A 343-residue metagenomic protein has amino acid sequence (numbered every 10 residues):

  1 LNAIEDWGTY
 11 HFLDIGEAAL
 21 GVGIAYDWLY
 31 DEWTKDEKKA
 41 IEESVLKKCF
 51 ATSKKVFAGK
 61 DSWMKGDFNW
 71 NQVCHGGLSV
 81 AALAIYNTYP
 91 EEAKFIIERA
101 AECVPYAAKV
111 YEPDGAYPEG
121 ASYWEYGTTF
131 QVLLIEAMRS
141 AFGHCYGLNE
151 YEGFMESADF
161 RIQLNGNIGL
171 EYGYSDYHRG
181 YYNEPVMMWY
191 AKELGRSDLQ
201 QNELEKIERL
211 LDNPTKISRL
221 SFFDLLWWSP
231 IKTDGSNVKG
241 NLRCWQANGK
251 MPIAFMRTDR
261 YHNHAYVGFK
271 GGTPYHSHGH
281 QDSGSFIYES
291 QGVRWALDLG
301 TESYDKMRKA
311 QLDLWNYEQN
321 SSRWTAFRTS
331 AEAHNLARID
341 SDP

Functional and structural regions predicted by a protein language model:
L1-L170, Y177-H178: Aromatic-lined, polymer-binding surfaces characteristic of secreted/periplasmic polysaccharide-degrading enzymes
D14, A18, W63-G66, W70 (+8 more regions): Sparse, context-dependent recognition of short Cys/His-centered cofactor- or disulfide-binding micro-motifs
E32, D36, W245, A326: Replace the tail clause
E37-W70, W189, R196-R219, Q291 (+2 more regions): Short, charged N-terminal helix-start/capping segments
L46, F50, K109-E112, L134 (+6 more regions): General N-terminal targeting signals
G76-G77, G115, P252, G292 (+1 more regions): Glycine-centered flexibility sites
I85, Y123-W295: Carbohydrate-active enzyme catalytic cores, enriched for enzymes that act on polyanionic acidic polysaccharides
Y266-P343: Catalytic core of carbohydrate-active enzymes
